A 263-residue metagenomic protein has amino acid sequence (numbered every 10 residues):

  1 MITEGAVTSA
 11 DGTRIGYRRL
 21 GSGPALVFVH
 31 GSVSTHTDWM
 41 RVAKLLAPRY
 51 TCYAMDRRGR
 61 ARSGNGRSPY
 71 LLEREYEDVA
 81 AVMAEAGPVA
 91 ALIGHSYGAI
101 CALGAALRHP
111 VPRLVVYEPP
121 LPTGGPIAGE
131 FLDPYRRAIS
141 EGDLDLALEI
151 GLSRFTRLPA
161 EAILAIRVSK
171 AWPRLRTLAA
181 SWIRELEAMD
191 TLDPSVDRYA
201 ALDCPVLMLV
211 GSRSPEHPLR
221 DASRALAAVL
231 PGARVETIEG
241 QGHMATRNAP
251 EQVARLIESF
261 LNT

Functional and structural regions predicted by a protein language model:
A6-S68: Conserved HGGG/HGGXW glycine-rich cap/lid loop of the alpha/beta-hydrolase fold
F28-G31, S96, G211: Glycine-rich His-Gly loop
R41-K44, Y53-I93, Y97, Q252-R255: Active-site loop/oxyanion-hole signature of alpha/beta-hydrolase fold enzymes
P88-G125: Conserved hydrolase catalytic core segment
T123-W172, A179, I183-A188: Helix-rich cap/lid subdomain of alpha/beta-hydrolase
R174-A228, T237: Conserved serine/cysteine hydrolase catalytic core
I238-P250: Catalytic histidine-centered segment of alpha/beta-hydrolase-like enzymes
R247-S259: Post-His helix in hydrolase/transferase enzymes
